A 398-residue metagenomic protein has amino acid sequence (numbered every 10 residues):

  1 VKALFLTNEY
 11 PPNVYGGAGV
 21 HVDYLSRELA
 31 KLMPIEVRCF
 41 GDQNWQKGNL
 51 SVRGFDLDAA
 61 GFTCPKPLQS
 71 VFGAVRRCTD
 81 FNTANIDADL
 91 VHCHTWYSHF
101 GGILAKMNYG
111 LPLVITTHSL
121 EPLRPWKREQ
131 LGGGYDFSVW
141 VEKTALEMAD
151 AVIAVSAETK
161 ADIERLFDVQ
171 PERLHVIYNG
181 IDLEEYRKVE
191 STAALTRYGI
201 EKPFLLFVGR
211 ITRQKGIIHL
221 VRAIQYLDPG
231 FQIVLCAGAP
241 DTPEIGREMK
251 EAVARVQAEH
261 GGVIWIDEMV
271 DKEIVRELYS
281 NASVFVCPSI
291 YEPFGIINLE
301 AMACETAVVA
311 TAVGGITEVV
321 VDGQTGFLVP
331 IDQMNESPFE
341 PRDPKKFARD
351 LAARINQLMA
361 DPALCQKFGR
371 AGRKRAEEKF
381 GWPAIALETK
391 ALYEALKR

Functional and structural regions predicted by a protein language model:
L6-N13, R27-S70: N-terminal strand-loop element at the rim of the active site of nucleotide-sugar-dependent glycosyltransferases
V20, P203, F207, T212-Y226 (+1 more regions): A conserved mid-protein helix/loop that constitutes part of the nucleotide-sugar donor-binding site
L111-P112, P122-T144: Nucleotide-sugar donor phosphate/pyrophosphate-binding loop at the beta->alpha transition of glycosyltransferases
E158, G180: Carbohydrate-associated surface elements
G246-M269, E273: Nucleotide-activated donor-binding/catalytic signature segment of Leloir-type glycosyltransferases, i.e., the conserved
E277-A282: Short alpha-helical donor nucleotide-sugar binding micro-motif in glycosyltransferases
I290: Aromatic "clamp/platform" in nucleotide-sugar-dependent glycosyltransferases that forms part of the donor/acceptor
A307-A310, V320, F327-L328: Short hydrophobic beta-strand element within catalytic cores of glycosyltransferases and related nucleotide-activated
